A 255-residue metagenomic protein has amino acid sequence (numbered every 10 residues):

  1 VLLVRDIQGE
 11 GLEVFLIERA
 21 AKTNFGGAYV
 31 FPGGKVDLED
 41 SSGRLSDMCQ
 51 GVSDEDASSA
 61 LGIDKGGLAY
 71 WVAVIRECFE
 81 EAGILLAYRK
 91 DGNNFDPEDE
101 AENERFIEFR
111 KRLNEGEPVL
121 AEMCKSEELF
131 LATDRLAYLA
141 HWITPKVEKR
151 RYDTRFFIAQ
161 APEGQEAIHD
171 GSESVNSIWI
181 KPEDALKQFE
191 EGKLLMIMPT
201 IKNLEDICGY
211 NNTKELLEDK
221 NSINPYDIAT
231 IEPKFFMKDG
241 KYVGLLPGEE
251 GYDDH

Functional and structural regions predicted by a protein language model:
V1-H255: N-terminal leader/linker segments that precede catalytic domains of diphosphate-processing enzymes
